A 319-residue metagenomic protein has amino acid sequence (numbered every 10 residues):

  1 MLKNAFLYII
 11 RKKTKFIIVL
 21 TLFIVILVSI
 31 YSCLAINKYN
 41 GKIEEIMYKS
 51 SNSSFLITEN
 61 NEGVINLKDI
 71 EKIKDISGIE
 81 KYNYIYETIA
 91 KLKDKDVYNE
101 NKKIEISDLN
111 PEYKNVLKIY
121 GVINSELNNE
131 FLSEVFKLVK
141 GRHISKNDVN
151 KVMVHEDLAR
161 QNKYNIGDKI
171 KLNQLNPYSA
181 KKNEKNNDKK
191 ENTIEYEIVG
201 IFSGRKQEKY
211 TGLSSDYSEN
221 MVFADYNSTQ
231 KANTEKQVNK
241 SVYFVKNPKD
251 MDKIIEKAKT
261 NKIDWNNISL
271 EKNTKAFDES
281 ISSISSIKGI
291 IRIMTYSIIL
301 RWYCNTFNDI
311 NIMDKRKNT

Functional and structural regions predicted by a protein language model:
M1-A35: N-terminal Sec/SRP start-transfer signal
L7-R11, S145-K146, S283-I284: Helix-boundary and loop/linker segments of multi-pass membrane transporters
Y8-K12, V28, M47, T306 (+1 more regions): Histidine kinase transmitter module recognition
I36, N40-M47, D250-C304, N311-K317: Peri-transmembrane interface segments
I46-I281: Basic-flanked hydrophobic alpha-helices used for secretion and membrane insertion
T229-A232, Y303-N305, D309: Extended, charge-rich low-complexity interaction segments
